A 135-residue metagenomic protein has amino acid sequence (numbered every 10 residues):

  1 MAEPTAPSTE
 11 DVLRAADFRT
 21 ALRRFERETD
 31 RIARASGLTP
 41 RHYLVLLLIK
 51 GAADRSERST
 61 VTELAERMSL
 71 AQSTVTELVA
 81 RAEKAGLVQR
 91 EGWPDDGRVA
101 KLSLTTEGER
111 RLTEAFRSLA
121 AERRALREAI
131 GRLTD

Functional and structural regions predicted by a protein language model:
M1-S36, A85-L87: N-terminal leader segment of winged-helix/HTH proteins
S8, A35-S36, D54, R98 (+1 more regions): A generic helix-loop boundary/linker signal
A15, R19, R23, S69 (+2 more regions): Short amphipathic alpha-helical segments with heptad-repeat character
R19, R23, R27, R41 (+6 more regions): Basic side chains
R27-A71: N-terminal helix-turn-helix DNA-binding core of bacterial DNA-binding proteins
V61, V79-A80: Short, hydrophobic-biased segments on the C-terminal half of alpha helices that form "recognition helices"
A80-D135: Charged, amphipathic alpha-helical coiled-coil/dimerization segments
